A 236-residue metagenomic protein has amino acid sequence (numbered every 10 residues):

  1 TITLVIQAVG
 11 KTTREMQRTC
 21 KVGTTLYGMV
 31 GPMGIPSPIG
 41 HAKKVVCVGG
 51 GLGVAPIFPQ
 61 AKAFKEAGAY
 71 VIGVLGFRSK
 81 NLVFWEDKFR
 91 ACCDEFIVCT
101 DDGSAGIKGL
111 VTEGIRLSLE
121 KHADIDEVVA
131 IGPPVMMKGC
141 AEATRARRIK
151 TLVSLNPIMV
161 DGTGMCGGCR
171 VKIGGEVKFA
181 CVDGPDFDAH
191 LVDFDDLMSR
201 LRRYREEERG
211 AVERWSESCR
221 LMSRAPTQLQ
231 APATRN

Functional and structural regions predicted by a protein language model:
T1-V22: Ferredoxin-reductase
E15, P56, G139: Phosphate- and divalent-cation-binding pockets in alpha/beta enzyme and binding domains that engage nucleotide-derived
K21-T24, C166: Loop/turn positions that initiate beta-strands
T25, K44, A69-I72, E95 (+2 more regions): Residues at the starts of beta-strands that form the adenosine-phosphate
L26-G34, K44-V46, G51, A55-I57: Extended interfacial segments that mediate partner engagement and assembly in macromolecular machines
I39-K44, H122-D124: Short helix-loop-beta connector
P56-K65: Histidine-anchored nucleotide/phosphate-binding helix
R78-N236: Reductase modules of NAD(P)H-dependent flavoproteins
